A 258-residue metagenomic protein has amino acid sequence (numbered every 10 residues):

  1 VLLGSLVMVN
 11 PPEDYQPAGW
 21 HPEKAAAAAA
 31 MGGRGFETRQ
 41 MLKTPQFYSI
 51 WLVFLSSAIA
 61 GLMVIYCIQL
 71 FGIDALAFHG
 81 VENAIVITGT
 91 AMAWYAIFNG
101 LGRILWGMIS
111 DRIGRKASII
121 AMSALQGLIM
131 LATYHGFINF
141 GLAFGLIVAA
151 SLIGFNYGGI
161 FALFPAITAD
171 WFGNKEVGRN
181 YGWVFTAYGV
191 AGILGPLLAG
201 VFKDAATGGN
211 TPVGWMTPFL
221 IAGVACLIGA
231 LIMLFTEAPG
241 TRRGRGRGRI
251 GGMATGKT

Functional and structural regions predicted by a protein language model:
V1-A26, G229-E237: C-terminal membrane-cytosol helix-exit motif in multi-pass small-molecule transporters
N10-G35, R242-G252: Flexible cytoplasmic inter-helical loops of multi-pass small-molecule transporters
R39-W106, G195-A199: Extracytoplasmic gate region of multi-pass secondary transporters
G72-I73, I109-S110, L198-N210: Interfacial helix-cap and linker-helix signal at transmembrane-aqueous boundaries of multi-pass secondary transporters
R112-S123: Cytoplasmic membrane-interface "Motif A"-like loop-to-helix N-cap segments of 12-TM Major Facilitator Superfamily
A124-N139: C-terminal ends and interior cores of transmembrane alpha-helices in multi-pass membrane transporters/permeases
G159-F172: Intracellular juxtamembrane helix-capping segments at the cytosolic ends of symmetry-related transmembrane helices
W171-T207: A late C-terminal transmembrane helix in Major Facilitator Superfamily
